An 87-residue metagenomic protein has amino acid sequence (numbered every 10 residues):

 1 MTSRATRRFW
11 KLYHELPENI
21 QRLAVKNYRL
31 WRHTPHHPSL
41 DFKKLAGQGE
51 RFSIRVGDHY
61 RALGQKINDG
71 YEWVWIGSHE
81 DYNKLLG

Functional and structural regions predicted by a protein language model:
M1-N27: Arg/Lys-rich, positively charged N-terminal/basic patches that mediate binding to nucleic acids
T2-R4, V56-G87: Enriched for short, Lys/Arg-rich terminal
W10, Y28-W31, W73-W75: Tryptophan-centered motif/residue detector
R29-I54: A short, surface-exposed loop/turn module that caps and links secondary-structure elements
